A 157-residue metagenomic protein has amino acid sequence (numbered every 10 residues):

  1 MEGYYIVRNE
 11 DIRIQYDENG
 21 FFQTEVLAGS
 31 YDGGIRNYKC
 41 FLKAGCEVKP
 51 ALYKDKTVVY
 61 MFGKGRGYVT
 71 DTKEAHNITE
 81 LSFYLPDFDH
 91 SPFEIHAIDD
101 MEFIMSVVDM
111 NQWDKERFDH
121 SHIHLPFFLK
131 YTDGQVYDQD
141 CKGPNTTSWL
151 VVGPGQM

Functional and structural regions predicted by a protein language model:
E2-Q15: N-terminal leader/presequence regions that precede the main folded/catalytic core
R13-P50, L125-M157: A short glycine-rich, His/Asp/Glu-containing loop-to-beta-strand
N37-F41, V59, S82-L85, F103-M105 (+1 more regions): Conserved hydrophobic/aromatic beta-strand scaffold that supports enzyme active sites
E47-K49, P92-I95: Short, T/G/N/S-enriched strand-turn elements that build extracellular solenoid repeat scaffolds
L52-K54, H96-D99: Short glycine/proline-enriched turns and hinge-like loops at secondary-structure junctions
Y53-K73, G155-M157: Glycine- and acidic-residue-biased ligand/ion/polar-headgroup-sensing regions
V69-F93: Short acidic-glycine-tyrosine-enriched beta hairpin
D99-C141: Double-stranded beta-helix
